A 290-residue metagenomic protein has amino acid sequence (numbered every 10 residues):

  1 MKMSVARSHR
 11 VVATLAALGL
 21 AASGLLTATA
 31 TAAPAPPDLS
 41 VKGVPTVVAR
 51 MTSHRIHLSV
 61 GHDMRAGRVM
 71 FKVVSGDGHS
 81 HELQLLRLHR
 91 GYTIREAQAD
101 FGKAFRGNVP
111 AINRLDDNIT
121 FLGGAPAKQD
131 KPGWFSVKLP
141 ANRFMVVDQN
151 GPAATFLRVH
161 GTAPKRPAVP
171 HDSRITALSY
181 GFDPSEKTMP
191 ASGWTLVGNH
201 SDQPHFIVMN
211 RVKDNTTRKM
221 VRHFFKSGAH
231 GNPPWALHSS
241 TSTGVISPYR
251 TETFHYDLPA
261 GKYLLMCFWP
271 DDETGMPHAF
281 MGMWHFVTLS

Functional and structural regions predicted by a protein language model:
M1-P34: Secretory targeting and sorting signals
A32-K42: Low-complexity, acidic Ser/Thr/Pro-rich repeat tracts that form intrinsically disordered stalk/linker regions of very
V41-A66, M70-Q84, N118-G181, K187-P190 (+2 more regions): Extracellular/periplasmic metallocenter environments
R68, S75-K103, S192, G198-S227: Contiguous segments within soluble domain cores/interaction surfaces
G107-K128, G231-I246: Extended, solvent-exposed segments with strong compositional bias
K165, K226-H230: Low-complexity, intrinsically disordered terminal/linker segments enriched in charged and Gly/Pro repeats
